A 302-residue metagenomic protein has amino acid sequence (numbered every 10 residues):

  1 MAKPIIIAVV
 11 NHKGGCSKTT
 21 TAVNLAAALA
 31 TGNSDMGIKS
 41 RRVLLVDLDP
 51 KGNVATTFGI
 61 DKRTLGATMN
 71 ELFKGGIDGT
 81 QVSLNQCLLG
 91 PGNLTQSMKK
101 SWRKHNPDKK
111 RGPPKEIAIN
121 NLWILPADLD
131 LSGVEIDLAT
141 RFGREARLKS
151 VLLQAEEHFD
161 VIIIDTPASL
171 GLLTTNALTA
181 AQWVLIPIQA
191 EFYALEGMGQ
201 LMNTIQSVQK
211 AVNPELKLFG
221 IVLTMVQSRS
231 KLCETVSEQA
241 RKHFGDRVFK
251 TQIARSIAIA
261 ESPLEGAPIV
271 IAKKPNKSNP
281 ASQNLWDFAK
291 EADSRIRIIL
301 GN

Functional and structural regions predicted by a protein language model:
M1-N302: P-loop NTP-binding core
